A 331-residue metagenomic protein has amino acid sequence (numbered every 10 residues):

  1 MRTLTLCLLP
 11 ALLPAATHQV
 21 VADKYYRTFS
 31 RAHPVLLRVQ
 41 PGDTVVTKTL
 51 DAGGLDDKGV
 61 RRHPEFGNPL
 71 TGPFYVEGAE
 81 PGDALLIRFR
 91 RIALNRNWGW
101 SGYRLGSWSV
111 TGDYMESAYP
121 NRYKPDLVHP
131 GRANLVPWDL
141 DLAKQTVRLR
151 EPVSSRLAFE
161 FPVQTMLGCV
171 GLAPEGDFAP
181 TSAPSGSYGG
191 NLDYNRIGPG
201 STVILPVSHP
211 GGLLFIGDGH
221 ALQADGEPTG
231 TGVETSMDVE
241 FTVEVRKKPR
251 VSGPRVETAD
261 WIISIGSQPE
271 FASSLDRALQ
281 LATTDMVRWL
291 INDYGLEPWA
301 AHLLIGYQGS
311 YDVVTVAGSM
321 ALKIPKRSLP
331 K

Functional and structural regions predicted by a protein language model:
T3-L13: Sec-dependent N-terminal signal peptides
T17-R62: N-terminal, Lys/Arg-enriched amphipathic/low-complexity engagement segments that precede the first folded domain
V21-S30, H63-L70, P180-Y188: Short, structured beta-strand/loop micro-motifs enriched in basic residues and often containing a Trp
F29, A52-P64, I92-G102, G211-A221 (+1 more regions): Short, Lys/Arg- and Gly-enriched loop/turn segments at beta-strand edges
T47, A84-I87, L205: A generic structural signal for residues embedded in beta-strands
L94-I197: Intrinsically disordered, low-complexity linker/loop segments enriched in Gly/Pro and charged/polar residues
V163-S273, V287: Conserved mixed alpha/beta catalytic, RNA-binding, or beta-rich assembly cores of soluble enzyme, regulatory
